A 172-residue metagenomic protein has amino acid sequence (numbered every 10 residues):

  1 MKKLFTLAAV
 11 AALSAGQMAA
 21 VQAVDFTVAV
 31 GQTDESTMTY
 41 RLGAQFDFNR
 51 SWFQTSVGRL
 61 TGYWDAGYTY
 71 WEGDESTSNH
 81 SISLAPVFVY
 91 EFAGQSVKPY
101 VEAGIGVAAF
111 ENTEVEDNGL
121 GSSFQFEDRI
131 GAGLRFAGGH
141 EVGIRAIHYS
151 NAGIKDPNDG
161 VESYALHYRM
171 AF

Functional and structural regions predicted by a protein language model:
M1-A23: Cleavable N-terminal export/targeting peptides
A19-V24, N49-L60, A93-P99, G139: Short loop/turn motifs that connect adjacent beta-strands in outer-membrane beta-barrel proteins
V24-V28, V57, G133-F172: Predominantly the C-terminal beta-signal and adjacent terminal strand-loop region of outer-membrane beta-barrel
V24-V28, Y40-L42, L60-A66, I82-L84 (+3 more regions): Transmembrane beta-strands of outer-membrane beta-barrel proteins
V30-S36, F46-F48, A66-E72, I105-E111 (+2 more regions): Transmembrane beta-strands of outer-membrane beta-barrel pores
S36-Y40, S78-L84, F124-D128, G160-Y164: Residues that define the transmembrane beta-barrel architecture of outer-membrane proteins
L42-R50, Y68, L84-Y90, A103-V107 (+2 more regions): Residues on the lipid-exposed face of transmembrane beta-strands in outer-membrane beta-barrel proteins
E75-S78, T113-G119, I154-G160: Outer-membrane beta-barrel translocator domains and adjoining extracellular loop/strand segments of Gram-negative
